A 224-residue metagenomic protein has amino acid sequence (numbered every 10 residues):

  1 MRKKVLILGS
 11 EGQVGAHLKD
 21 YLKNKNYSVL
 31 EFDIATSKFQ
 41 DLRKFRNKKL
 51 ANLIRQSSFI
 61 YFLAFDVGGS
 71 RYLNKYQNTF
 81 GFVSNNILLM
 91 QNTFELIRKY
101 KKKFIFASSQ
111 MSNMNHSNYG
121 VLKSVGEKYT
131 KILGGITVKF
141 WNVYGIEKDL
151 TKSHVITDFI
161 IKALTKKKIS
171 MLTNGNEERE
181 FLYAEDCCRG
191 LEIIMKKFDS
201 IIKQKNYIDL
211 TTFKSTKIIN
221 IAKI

Functional and structural regions predicted by a protein language model:
M1-I146, A163: N-terminal Rossmann-like NAD(P)+-binding domain of SDR-like oxidoreductases, especially those catalyzing
G9, K19, A163-I224: C-terminal substrate-binding subdomain of Rossmann-fold SDR/epimerase-dehydratase oxidoreductases
F45, N85, S117, T151-H154 (+2 more regions): Residue-level signal for the nucleotide or nucleotide-sugar donor/cofactor binding architecture
N78, V155, D186-R189: Residue-level recognition of oxygen-bearing side chains
G81, M114, Y144-E147, G175-E178 (+2 more regions): Conserved short-loop catalytic and cofactor-binding motifs
M90, I156-T157, I218, A222: A general structural signal for well-ordered alpha-helical segments in protein cores
I146, H154, K166: Oxidoreductase cofactor-interface core, primarily capturing Rossmann-like NAD(P)-dependent enzymes
